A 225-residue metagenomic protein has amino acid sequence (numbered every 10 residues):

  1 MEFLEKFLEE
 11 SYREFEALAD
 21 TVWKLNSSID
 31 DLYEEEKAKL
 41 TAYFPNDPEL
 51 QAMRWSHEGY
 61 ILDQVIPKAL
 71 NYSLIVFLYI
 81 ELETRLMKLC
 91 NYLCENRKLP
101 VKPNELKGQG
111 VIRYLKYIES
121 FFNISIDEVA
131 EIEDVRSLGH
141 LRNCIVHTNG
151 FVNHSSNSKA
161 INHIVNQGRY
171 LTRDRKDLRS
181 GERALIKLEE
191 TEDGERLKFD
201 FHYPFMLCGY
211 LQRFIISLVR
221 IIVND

Functional and structural regions predicted by a protein language model:
M1-V76, I80, T84-L86, F122 (+4 more regions): Extended intrinsically disordered or low-complexity regions, especially N/C-terminal cytosolic tails and loops, rather
F44, L106-K116, S120, S137 (+1 more regions): Intrinsic-disorder/low-complexity, polar/charged segments
Y72-K116: Short, contiguous, well-structured surface segments enriched in hydrophobic/aromatic residues
R97-Y117, H154-D177: Short, charged amphipathic alpha-helical segments flanked by flexible coils
I132-N157: Histidine-centered, metal-coordinating catalytic motifs and their short helical/loop contexts
